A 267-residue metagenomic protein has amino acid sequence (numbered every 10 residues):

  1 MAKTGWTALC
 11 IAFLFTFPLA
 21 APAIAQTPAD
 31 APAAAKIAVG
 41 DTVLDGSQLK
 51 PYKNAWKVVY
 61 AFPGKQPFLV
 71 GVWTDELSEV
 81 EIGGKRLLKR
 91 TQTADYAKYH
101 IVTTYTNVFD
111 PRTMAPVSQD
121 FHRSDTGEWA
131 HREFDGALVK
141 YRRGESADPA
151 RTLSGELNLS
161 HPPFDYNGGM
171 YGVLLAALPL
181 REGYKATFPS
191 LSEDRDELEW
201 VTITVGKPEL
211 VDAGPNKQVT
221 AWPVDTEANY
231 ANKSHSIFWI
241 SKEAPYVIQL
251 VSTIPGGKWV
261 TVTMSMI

Functional and structural regions predicted by a protein language model:
M1-G5: Positively charged n-region of N-terminal signal peptides that target proteins for export
A8-P18: Bacterial N-terminal signal peptides
A20-A25: Boundary at the C-terminal end of the N-terminal hydrophobic targeting segment
T27-A137, E182-I267: Acidic, serine/threonine-rich low-complexity disordered tracts
A137, G144-E182: Surface-exposed beta-loop interaction hotspot
